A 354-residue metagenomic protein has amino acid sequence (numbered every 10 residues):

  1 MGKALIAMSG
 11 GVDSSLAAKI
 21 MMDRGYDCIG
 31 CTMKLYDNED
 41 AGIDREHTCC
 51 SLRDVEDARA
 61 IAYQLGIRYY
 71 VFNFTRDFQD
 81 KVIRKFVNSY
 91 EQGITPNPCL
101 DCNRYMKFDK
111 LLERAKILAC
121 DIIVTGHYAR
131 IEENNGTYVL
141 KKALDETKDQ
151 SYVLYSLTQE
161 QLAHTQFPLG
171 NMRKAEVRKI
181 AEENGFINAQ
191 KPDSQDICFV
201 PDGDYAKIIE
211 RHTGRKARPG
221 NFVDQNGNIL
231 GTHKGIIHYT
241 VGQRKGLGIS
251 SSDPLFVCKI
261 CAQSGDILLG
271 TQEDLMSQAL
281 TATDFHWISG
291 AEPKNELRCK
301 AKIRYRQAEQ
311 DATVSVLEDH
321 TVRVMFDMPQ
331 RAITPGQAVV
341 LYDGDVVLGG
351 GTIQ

Functional and structural regions predicted by a protein language model:
M1-Y155, Q166, E176: ATP-dependent adenylation/nucleotidyltransferase module used to activate substrates
V124-E132, G136-Q354: AMP-forming adenylation/ATP pyrophosphatase catalytic core
